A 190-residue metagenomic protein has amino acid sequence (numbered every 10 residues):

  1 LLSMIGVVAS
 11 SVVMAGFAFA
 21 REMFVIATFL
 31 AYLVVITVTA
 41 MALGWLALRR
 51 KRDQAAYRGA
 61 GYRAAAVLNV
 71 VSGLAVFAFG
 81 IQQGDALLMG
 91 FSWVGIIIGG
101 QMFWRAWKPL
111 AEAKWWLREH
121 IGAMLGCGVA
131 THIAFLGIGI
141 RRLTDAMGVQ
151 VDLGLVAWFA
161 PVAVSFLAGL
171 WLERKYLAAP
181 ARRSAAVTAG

Functional and structural regions predicted by a protein language model:
L1-G190: Alpha-helical membrane insertion/targeting regions
